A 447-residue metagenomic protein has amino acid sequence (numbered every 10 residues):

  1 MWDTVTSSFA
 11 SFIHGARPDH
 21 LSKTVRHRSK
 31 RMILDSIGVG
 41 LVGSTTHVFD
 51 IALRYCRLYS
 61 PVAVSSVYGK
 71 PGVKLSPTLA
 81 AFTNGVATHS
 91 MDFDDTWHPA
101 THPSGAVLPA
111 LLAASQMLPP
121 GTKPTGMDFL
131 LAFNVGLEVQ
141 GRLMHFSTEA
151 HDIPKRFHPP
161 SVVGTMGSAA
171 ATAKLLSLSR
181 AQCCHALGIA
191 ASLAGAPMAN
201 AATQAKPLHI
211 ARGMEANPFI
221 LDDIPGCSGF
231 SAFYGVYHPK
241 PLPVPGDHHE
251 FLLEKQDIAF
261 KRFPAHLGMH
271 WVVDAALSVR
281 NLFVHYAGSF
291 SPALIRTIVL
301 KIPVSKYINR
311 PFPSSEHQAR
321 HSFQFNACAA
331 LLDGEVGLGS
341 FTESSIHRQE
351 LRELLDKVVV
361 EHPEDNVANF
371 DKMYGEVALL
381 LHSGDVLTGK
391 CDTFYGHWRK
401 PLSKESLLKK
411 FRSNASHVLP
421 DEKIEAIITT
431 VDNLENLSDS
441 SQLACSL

Functional and structural regions predicted by a protein language model:
M1-T101, L208-A211, N217-L447: Terminal-appendage/accessory-domain detector
V5-F9, I51, Y55, T125-G136 (+2 more regions): Extended, well-ordered alpha-helical scaffold segments
A16-T24, A114-F129, S147-H151, T172-C183 (+4 more regions): Inter-helical turn/loop segments and adjacent helix faces that build the functional surface of alpha-helical bundle
G43, L111-P120, A169-L175, A275 (+1 more regions): Well-ordered alpha-helical scaffold segments within catalytic/enzyme domains
G43, P61-A63, V139-T148, L193-A201 (+1 more regions): Secretory-pathway/luminal and periplasmic proteins that interact with or process carbohydrate-rich
N84-S147: Hydrophobic alpha-helical hairpins/lids featuring a short glycine-rich hinge
P99-A106, D128-F133, H151-T165, L208-M214 (+2 more regions): Active-site nucleophile and cofactor-binding loops and adjacent substrate-binding regions of central metabolic enzymes
S104-P109, A113-A114, K155-L175, H185-P245 (+1 more regions): Amphipathic alpha-helical interface segments
